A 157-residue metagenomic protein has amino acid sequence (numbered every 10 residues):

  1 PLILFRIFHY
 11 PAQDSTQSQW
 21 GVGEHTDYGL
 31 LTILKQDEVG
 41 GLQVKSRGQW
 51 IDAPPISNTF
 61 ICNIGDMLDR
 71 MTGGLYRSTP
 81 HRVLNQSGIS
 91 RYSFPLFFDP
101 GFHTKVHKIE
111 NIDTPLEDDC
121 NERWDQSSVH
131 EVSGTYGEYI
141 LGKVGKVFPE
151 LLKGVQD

Functional and structural regions predicted by a protein language model:
P1-D157: C-terminal flanking tails of non-heme Fe-dependent oxygenases
